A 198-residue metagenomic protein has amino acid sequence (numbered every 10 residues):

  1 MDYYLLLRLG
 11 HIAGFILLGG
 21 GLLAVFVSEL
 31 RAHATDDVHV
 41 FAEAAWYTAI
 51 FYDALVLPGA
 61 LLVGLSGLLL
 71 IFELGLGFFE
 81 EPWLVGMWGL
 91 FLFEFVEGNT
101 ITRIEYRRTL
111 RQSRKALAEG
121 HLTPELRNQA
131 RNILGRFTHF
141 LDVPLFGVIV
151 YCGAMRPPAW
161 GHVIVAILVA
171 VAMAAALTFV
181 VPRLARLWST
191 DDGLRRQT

Functional and structural regions predicted by a protein language model:
M1-T198: Polytopic transmembrane helical bundles with strong interfacial aromatic enrichment
